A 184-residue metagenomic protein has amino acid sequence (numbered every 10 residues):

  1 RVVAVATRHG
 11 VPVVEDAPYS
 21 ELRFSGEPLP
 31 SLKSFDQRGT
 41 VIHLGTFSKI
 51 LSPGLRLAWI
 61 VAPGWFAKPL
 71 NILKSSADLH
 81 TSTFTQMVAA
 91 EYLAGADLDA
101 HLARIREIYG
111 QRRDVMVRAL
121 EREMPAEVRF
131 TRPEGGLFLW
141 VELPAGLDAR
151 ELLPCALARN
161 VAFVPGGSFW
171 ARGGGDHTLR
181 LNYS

Functional and structural regions predicted by a protein language model:
R1-S184: PLP-dependent class I/II
